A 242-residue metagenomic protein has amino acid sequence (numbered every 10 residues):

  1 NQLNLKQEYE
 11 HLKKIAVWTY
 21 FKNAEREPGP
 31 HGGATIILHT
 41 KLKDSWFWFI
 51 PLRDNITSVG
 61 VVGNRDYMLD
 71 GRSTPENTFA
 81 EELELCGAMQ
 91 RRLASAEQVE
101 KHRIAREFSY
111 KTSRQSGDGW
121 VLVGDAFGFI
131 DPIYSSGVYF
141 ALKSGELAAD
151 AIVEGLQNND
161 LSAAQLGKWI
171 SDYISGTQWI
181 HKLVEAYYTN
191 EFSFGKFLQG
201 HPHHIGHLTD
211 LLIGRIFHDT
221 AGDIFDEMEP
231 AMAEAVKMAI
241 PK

Functional and structural regions predicted by a protein language model:
N1-S95: Predominantly flavin-linked oxidoreductase catalytic cores and closely associated redox partners
K6-T19, R72-G87, I104, H203-F225 (+1 more regions): Short, charge-rich amphipathic segments
V17-W18, W46-F49, F108, Y134 (+1 more regions): Tryptophan-centric aromatic hotspots in well-structured domains and transmembrane helices
R26-G29, A94-S95, A105, K111 (+2 more regions): Short flexible/disordered coil segments
I36-W48, V99-G119, W169-V184: A broadly tuned preference for mixed-charge, low-complexity surface segments
G63-D66, G87-Q98, A105, Q178-K182 (+2 more regions): FAD-dependent flavoprotein oxygenase/oxidase catalytic domain
Y67-A151, Q157, A163-A164, K168: FAD/FMN-dependent oxidoreductases across multiple families
D150-K242: C-terminal helical "tail/cap" subdomain of flavin- and related membrane-associated enzymes
